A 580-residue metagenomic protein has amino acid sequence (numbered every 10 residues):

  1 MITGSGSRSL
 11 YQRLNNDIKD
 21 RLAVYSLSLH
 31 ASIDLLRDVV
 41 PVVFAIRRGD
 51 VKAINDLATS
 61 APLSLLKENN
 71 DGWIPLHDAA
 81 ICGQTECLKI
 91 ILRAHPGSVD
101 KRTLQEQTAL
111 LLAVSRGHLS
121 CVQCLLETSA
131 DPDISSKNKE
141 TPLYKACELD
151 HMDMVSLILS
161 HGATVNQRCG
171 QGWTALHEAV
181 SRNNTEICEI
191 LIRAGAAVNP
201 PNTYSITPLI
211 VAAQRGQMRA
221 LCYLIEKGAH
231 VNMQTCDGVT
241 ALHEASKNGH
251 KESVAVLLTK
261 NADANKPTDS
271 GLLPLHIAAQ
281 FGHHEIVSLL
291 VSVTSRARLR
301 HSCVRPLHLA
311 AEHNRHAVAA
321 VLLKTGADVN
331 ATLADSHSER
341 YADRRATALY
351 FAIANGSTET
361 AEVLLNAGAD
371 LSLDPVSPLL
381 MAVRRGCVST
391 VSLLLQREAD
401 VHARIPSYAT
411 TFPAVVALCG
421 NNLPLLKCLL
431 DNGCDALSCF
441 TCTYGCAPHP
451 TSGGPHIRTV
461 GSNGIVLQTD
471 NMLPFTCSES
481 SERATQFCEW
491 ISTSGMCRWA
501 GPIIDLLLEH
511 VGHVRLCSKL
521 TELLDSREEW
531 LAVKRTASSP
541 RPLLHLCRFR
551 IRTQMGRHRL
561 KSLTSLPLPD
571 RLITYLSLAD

Functional and structural regions predicted by a protein language model:
I2-R13, K19-D20, D34, G420 (+2 more regions): Cullin-RING E3 adaptor/co-adaptor recruitment helices
R37, N70-D71, L104-Q105, K137-N138 (+9 more regions): Ankyrin repeat start-site detector
V40, I74, T108, T141 (+13 more regions): Ankyrin-repeat start motif
A53, E86-C87, S120-C121, D153-M154 (+8 more regions): Conserved ankyrin/ankyrin-like repeat signature
A58-L63, I90-G97, Q123-A130, S156-A163 (+9 more regions): Ankyrin repeat domain, specifically the short helix-to-loop turn at the C-terminus of the second helix of each repeat
L66, D100, D133, N166 (+9 more regions): Ankyrin-repeat junction/capping positions
